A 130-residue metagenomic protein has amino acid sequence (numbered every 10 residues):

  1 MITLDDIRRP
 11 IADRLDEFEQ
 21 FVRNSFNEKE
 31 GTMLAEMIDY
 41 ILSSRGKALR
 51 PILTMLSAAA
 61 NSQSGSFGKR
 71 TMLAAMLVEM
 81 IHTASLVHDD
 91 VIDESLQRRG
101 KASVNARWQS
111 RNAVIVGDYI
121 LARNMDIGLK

Functional and structural regions predicted by a protein language model:
M1-S25: N-terminal amphipathic/basic leader segments beginning at the initiator methionine
R23, N27-K130: Mg2+-dependent prenyl diphosphate-binding active-site environment of isoprenoid biosynthetic enzymes
